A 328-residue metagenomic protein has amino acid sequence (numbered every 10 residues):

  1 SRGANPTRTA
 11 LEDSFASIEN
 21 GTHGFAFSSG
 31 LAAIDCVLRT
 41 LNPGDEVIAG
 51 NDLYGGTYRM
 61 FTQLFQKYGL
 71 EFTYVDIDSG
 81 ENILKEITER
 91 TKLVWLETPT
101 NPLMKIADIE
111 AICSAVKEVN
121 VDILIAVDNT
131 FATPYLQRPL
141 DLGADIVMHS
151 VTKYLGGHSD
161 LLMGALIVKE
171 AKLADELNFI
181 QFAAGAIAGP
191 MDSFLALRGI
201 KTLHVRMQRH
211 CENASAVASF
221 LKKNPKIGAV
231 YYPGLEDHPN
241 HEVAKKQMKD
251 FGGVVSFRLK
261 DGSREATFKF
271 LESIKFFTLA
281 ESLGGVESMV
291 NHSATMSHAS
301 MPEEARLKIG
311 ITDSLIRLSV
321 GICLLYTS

Functional and structural regions predicted by a protein language model:
S1-S17: A glycine-/small-polar-enriched, mobile loop at the entrance of the PLP active site in fold-type I
A10-L11, M60, Y135, A266: Hydrophobic alpha-helical segments typical of transmembrane helices and their membrane-interface/capping positions
I18, L221-P225, I274: Acidic-histidine catalytic/liganding microenvironments
G24-K226, Y231: Conserved PLP-enzyme active-site core in the AAT-like
I227-I316, V320: Conserved C-terminal alpha-helix-loop-beta "cap" of PLP-dependent enzymes that closes/shapes the active-site mouth
Y326-T327: Conserved small/polar residues in nucleotide/adenosyl-binding loops
